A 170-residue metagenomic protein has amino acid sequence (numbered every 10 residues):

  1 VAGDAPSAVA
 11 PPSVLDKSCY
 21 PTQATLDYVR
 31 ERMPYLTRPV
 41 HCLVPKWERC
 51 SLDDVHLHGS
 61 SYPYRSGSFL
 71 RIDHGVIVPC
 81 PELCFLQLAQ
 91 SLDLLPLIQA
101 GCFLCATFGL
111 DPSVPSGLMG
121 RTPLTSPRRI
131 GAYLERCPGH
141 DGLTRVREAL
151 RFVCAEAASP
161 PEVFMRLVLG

Functional and structural regions predicted by a protein language model:
V1-G142, V163: Short gly/ser-rich loop at a beta-strand->alpha-helix junction or flexible surface loop bordering the NTP-binding
L143-G170: Nucleic-acid endo/exonuclease domains
